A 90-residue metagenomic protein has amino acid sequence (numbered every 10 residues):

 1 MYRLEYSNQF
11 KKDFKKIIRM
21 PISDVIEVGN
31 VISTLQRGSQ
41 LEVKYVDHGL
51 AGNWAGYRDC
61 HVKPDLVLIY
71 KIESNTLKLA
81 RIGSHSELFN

Functional and structural regions predicted by a protein language model:
M1-P64, I72-K78, L88-N90: Basic, Lys/Arg-enriched alpha-helical interface segments
G83-E87: Short beta-strand-loop-alpha-helix junction that forms the active-site gateway of nucleic-acid-processing nucleases
